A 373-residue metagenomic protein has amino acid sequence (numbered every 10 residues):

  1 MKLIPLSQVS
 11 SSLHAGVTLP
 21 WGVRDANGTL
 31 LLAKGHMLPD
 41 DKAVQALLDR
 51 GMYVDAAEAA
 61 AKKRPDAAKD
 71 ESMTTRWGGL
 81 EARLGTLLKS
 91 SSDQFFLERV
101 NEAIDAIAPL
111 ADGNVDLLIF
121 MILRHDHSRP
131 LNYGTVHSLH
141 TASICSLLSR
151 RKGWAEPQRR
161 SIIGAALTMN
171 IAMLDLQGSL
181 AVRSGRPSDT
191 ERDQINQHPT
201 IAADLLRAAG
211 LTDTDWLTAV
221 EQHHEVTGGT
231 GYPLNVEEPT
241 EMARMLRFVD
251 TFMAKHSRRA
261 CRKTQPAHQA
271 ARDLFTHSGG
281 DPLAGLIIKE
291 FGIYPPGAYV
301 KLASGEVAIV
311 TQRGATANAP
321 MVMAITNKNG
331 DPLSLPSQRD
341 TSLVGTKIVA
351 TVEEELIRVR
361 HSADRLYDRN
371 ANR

Functional and structural regions predicted by a protein language model:
M1-E102, N329, V349-R373: Membrane-cytosol interface segments
H36-K42, A308-V349: Low-complexity, glycine/alanine/valine/leucine- and proline-rich hydrophobic stretches
A60-N196, R207-G210: Acidic/His-rich, divalent-metal-binding segments that scaffold phosphate/diphosphate chemistry
E98-N101, V249, M253, R258 (+1 more regions): Hydrophobic alpha-helical segments characteristic of transmembrane helices
P157-Q158, D175, D215, Q265 (+1 more regions): Alpha-helix N-cap and coil->helix boundary residues
R159-G185, A202, T218-G231, L246-M253 (+1 more regions): His-Asp-centered metal-binding catalytic motifs of divalent-metal-dependent phosphohydrolases/nucleases
A166, L206-L246, C261-R262, D273-A317: Histidine/acidic-rich helix-loop-helix segments that form or flank divalent-metal centers in metalloenzyme catalytic
I195-H198, P239-S257, T264-D273: Active-site-proximal alpha-helical segments within enzyme catalytic domains
